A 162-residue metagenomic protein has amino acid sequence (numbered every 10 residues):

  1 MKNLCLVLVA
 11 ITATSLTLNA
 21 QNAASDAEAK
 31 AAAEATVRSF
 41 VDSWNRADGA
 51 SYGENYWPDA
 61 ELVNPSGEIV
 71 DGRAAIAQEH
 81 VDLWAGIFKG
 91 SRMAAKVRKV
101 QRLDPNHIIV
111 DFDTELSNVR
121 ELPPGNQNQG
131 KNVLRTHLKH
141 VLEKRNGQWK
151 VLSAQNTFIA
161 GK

Functional and structural regions predicted by a protein language model:
C5-S15: Bacterial N-terminal signal peptides
L16-A20: Sec/Tat signal peptide C-region and signal peptidase I cleavage site
Q21-D48, E54, E61-K162: A beta-strand edge to alpha-helix "cap/lid" segment located at domain peripheries
